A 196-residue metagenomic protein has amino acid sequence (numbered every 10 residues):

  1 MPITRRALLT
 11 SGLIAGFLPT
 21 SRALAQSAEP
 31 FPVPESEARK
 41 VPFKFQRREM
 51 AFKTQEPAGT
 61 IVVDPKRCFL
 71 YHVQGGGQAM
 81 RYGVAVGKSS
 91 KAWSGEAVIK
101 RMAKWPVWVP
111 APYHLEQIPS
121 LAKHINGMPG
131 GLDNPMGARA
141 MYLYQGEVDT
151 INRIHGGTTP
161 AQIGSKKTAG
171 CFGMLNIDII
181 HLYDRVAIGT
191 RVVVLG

Functional and structural regions predicted by a protein language model:
M1-A15, P19: N-terminal secretory signal peptides and thylakoid transit peptides that target proteins across membranes
T20-A25: Sec/Tat signal peptide C-region and signal peptidase I cleavage site
Q26-Q117, G130-L132, R139: Cell wall/extracellular polymer interaction/catalysis modules
E56, G76, K88-E96, P110-Y113 (+1 more regions): Exported/periplasmic cell-wall-interacting domains
